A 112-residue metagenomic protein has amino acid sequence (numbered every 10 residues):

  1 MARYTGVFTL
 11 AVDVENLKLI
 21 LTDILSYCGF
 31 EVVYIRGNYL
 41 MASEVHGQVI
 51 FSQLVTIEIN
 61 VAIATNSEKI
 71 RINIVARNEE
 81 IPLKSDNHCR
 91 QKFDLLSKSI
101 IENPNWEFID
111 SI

Functional and structural regions predicted by a protein language model:
M1-I112: Ser/Thr-rich, low-complexity intrinsically disordered terminal regions
